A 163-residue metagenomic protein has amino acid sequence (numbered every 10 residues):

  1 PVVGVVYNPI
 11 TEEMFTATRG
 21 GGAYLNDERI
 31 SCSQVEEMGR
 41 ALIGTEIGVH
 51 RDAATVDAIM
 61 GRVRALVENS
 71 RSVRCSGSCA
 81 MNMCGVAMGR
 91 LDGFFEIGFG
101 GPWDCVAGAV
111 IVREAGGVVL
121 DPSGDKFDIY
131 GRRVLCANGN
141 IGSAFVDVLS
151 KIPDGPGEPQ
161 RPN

Functional and structural regions predicted by a protein language model:
P1-M83, R132-N163: Acidic beta-strand-loop-alpha-helix segment within the catalytic core of divalent metal-dependent phosphate-processing
G4, A23, G108, A115-G117: Small-residue (primarily alanine) positions within well-ordered alpha-helices, especially packing/interaction faces
G85-G89, A107-E114: Hydrophobic residues within well-ordered alpha-helices
D92-E96, V119-D121: Paired acidic/hydrophobic, glycine-rich loop segments that form the ligand-binding mouth/hinge of periplasmic-binding
W103: Acidic donor-binding loop at a coil-to-helix junction in glycosyltransferase catalytic cores that engages
G116-R132: Acidic, metal-binding active-site segment of PIN/NYN-like and related structure-specific nucleases
